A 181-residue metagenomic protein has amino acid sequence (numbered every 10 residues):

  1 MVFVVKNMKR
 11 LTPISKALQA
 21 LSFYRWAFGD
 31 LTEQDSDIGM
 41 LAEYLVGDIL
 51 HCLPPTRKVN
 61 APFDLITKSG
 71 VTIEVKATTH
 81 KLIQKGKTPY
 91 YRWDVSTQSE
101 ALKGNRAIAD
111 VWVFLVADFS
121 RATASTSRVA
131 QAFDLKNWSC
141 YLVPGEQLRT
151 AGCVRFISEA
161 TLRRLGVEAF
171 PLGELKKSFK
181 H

Functional and structural regions predicted by a protein language model:
M1-T72, K76-H181: Nucleic-acid endonuclease domains
